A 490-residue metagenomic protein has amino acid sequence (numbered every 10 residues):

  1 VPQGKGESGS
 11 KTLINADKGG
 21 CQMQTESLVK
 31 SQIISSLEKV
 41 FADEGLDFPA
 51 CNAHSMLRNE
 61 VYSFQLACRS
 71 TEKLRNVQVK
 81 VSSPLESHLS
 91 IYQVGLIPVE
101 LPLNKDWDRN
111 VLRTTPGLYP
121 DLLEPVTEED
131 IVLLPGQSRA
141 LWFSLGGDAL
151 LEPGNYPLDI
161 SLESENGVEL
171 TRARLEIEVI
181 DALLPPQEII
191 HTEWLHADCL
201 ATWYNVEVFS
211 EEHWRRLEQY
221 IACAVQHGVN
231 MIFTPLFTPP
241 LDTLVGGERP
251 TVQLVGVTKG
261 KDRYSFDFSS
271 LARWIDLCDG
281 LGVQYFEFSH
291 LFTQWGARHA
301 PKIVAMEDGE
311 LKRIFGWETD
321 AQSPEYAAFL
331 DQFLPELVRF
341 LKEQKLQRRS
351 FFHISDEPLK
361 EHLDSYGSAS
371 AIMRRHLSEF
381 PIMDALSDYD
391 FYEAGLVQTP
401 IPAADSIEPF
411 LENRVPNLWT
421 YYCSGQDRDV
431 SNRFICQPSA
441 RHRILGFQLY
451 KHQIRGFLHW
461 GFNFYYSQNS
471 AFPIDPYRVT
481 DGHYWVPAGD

Functional and structural regions predicted by a protein language model:
Q3-G6, L13-G20: Short, low-complexity, charge-dense intrinsically disordered segments
M23-N52, M56, T71-E72, V168-V208: Long, low-complexity ectodomains and other extracytoplasmic segments of secretory-pathway proteins
E26-F48, E72-F143: Surface-exposed binding patches on compact interaction domains or structured appendages
F48, N59-Q65, R139-A140, L151-D159: Short, solvent-exposed loop/turn segments enriched in Ser/Thr/Gly
Q65-R69, S144-G146: Short edge beta-strand/loop segments characteristic of extracellular beta-sandwich folds
R69-R75, P84, L150, E165-G167: Short solvent-exposed strand-capping/beta-turn motif centered on an Asx-Ser/Thr pair
T115, L145-G147, P157-S164, A173-H376 (+2 more regions): Aromatic-lined carbohydrate-binding surfaces of glycoside hydrolases
L341-I354, S365-D490: Substrate-binding groove of N-acetylhexosamine-processing glycoside hydrolases
